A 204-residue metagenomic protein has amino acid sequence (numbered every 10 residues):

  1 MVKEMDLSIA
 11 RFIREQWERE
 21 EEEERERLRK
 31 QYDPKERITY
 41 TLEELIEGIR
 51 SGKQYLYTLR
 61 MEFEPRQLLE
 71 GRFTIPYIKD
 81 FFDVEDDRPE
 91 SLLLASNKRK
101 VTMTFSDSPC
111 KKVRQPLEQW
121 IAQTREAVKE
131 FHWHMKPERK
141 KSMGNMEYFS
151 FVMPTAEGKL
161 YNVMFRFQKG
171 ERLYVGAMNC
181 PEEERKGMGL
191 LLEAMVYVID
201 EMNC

Functional and structural regions predicted by a protein language model:
M1-T102, S108-K112, Q123-H134, K140 (+2 more regions): N-terminal targeting sequences that direct proteins away from the cytosol to non-cytosolic compartments
I75-P76, N145-Y148: Short Pro/Gly-enriched beta-strand edge/turn motifs at strand-loop
R88-P89, G158-M164: Short, surface-exposed coil-to-beta transition loops
E147-A156: Short beta-strand segments that buttress and anchor functional surface loops
